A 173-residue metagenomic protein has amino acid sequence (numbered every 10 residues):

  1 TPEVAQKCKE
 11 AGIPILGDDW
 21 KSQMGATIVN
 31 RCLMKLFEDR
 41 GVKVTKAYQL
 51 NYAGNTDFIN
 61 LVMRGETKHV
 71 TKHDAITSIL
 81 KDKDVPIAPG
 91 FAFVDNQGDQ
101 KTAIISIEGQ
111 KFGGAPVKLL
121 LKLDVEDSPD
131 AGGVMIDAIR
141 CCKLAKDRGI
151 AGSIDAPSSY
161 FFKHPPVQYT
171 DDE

Functional and structural regions predicted by a protein language model:
T1-E10: Glycine-rich, charge-decorated loop segments at or immediately adjacent to ligand/cofactor-binding or catalytic sites
K9-A151, D155: Active-site-lining helix/loop region of Rossmann-like oxidoreductase modules
D147-E173: Phosphate-binding loop/pocket of nucleotide- and phosphate-handling active sites
